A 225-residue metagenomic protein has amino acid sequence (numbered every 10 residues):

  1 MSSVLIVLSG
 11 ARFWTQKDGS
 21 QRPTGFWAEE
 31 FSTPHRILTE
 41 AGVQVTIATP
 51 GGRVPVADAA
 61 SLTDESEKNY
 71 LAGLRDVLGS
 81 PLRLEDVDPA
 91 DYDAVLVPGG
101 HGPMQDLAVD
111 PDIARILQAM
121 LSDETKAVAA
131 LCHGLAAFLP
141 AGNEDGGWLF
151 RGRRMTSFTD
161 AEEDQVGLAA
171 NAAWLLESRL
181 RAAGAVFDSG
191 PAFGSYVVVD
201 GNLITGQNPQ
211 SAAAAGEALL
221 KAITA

Functional and structural regions predicted by a protein language model:
M1-T125, A137-A225: Extended, subdomain-level signal for the structured scaffold at the beginning of enzyme domains
V128-A129: Conserved, well-structured core segments that form or line functional sites
C132-G134: Catalytic nucleophile serine of serine hydrolases, specifically the conserved "nucleophile elbow" pentapeptide
